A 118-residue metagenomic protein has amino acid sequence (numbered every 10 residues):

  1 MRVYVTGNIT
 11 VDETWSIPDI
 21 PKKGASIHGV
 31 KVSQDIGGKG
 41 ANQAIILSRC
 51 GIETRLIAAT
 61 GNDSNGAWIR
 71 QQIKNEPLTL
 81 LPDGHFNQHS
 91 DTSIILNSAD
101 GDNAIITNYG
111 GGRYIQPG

Functional and structural regions predicted by a protein language model:
M1-R55, G66-W68: Glycine-rich phosphate/adenosyl-contacting loop at the front of the ribokinase-like
A25-S26, R49-G118: Conserved N-terminal subdomain of the carbohydrate kinase-like
